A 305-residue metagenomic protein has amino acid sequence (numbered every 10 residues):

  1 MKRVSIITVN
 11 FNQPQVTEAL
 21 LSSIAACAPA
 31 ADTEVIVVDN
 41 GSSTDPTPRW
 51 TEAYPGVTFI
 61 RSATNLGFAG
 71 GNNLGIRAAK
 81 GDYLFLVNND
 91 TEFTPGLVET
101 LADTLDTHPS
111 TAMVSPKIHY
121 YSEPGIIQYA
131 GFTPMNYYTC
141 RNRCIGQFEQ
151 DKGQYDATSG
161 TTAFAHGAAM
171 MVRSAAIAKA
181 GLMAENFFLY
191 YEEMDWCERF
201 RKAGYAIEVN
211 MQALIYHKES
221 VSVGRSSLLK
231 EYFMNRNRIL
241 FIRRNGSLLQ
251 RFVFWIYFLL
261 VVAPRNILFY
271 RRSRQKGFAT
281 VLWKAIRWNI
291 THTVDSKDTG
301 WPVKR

Functional and structural regions predicted by a protein language model:
M1-A26: N-proximal low-complexity "stem/linker" segments adjacent to membrane-targeting elements
L21-T64, L74: Acidic donor-binding segment of Leloir-type glycosyltransferases
T44-D45, T91-T104: Acidic donor-binding/catalytic loop of UDP-sugar-dependent glycosyltransferases, especially processive GT2
R61-A79, N89-T91: Glycine-rich, basic loop-to-helix element that forms the pyrophosphate-binding segment of sugar-nucleotide handling
G70, L74, E99-L182, N186 (+1 more regions): Acidic/His-rich active-site region of diverse nucleotide-sugar glycosyltransferases
L84: Short aromatic/hydrophobic "clamp" motif used to bind/position activated sugar donors
A176-L189, M194-Y216: Catalytic donor-sugar/metal-binding loop of nucleotide-sugar-dependent glycosyltransferases
L229-N237, L248-R305: Non-catalytic, C-terminal membrane-associated alpha-helical segments of glycosyltransferases
